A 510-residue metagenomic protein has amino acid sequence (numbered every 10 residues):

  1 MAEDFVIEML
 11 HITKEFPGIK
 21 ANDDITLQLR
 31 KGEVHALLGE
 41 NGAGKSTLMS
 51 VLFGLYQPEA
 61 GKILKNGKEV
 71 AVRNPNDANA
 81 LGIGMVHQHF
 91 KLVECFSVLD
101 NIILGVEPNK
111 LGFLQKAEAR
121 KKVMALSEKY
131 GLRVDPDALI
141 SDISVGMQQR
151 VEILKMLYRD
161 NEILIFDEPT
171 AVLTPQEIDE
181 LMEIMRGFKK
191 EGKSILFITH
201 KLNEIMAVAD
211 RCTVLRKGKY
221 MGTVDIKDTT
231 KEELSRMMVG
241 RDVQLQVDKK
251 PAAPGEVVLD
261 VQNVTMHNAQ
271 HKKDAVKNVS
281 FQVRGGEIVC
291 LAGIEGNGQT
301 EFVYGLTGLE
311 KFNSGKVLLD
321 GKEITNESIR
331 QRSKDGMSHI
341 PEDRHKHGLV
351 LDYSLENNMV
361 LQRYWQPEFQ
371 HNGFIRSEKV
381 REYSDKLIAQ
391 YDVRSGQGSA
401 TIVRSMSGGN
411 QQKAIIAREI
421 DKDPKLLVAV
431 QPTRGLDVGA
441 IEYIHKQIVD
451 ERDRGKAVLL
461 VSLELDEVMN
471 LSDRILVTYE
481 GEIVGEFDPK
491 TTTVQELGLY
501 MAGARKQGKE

Functional and structural regions predicted by a protein language model:
A2-E510: Glycine-rich phosphate-binding loops of nucleotide-dependent enzymes
